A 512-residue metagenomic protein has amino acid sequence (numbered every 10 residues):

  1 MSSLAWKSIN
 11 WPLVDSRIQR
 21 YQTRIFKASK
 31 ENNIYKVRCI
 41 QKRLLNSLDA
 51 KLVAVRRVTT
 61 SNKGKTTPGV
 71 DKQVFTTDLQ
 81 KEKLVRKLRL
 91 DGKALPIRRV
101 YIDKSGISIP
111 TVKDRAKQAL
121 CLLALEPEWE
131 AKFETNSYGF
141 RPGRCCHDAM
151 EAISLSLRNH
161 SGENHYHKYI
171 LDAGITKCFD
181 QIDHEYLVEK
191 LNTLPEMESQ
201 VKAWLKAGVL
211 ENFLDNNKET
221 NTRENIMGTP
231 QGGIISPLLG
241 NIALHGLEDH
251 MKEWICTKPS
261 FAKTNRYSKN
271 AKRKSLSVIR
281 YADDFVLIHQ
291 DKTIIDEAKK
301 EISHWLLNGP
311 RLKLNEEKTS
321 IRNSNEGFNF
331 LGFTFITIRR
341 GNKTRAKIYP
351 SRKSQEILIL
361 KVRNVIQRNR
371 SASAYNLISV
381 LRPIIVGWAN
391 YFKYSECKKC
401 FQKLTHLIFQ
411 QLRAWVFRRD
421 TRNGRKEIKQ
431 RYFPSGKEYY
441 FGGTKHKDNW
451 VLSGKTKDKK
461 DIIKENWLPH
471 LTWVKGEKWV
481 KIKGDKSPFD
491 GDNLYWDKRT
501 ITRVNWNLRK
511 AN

Functional and structural regions predicted by a protein language model:
S3-G64, L123-G139: Charged boundary/loop elements
R38-L48, L52-K104: Phosphate/adenylate-binding "loop-and-lid" substructures adjacent to NTP/NAD/dNTP-binding pockets in NTP-dependent
K87, T135-N136, D148, A152 (+2 more regions): Conserved polymerase palm-domain catalytic core
S105-P110, E224-G228, K347, R363-N376 (+1 more regions): Short, solvent-exposed helix-loop connector elements
K206, L210-D215, G309-A374, S379 (+1 more regions): A conserved non-catalytic segment of reverse transcriptases and RNA-directed RNA polymerases corresponding to the late
S373, L377-N423, E427-R431: Non-catalytic, peripheral interaction segments enriched in hydrophobic/basic residues
Q411, V416-N512: Extended C-terminal regions of large enzymes
